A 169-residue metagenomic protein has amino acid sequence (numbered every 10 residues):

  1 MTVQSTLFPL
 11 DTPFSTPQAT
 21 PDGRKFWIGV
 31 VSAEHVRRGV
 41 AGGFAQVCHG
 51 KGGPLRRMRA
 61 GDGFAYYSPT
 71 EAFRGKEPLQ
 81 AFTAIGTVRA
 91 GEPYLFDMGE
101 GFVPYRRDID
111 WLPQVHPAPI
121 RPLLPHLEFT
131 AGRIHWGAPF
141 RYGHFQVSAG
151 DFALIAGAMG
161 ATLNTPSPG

Functional and structural regions predicted by a protein language model:
M1-A60, L154, M159-G169: Compositionally biased, charged N-terminal/linker segments
V30, Y67-S68: Short His-Asn-centered micro-motif
Q46-G52, S68, E92-L95: Short acidic (Asp/Glu) patches
G63, P69, V88-G91: An acidic- and aromatic-residue-enriched active-site/binding cleft used to recognize and process polar
A65-Y66, T83: Hydrophobic beta-strand signal
S68-R74: Short, charged beta-turn/beta-strand-edge "cap" motif at the junction between a beta-strand and an adjacent loop
P78-F145, A149: Aromatic- and Lys/Arg-enriched surface recognition patch
